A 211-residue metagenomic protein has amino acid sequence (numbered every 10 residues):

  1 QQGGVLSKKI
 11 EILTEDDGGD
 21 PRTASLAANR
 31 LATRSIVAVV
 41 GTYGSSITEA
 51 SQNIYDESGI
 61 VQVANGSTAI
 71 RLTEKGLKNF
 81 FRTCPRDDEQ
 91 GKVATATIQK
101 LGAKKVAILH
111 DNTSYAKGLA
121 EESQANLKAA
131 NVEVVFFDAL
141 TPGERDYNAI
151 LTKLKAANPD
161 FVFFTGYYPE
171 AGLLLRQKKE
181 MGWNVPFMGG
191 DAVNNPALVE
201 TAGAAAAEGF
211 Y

Functional and structural regions predicted by a protein language model:
Q1-I12, K128-V132: Signal peptide-proximal N-terminal region of secreted/periplasmic/extracellular or secretory-lumen proteins
E11, K104-A107, D160-F161: Residues that mark the start of a beta-strand
I12-T14, F136-F137: A structural preference for short, hydrophobic beta-strand core positions in alpha/beta folds
T14, G18-V37, A96-K100, R145-N158: Short, well-structured alpha-helical segments in soluble
R22, T33-D138, P186-Y211: Extracytoplasmic ligand/sensor domains, especially the bilobed periplasmic-binding protein
T23, A27, I47-A50, D146-I150 (+2 more regions): Short acidic active-site motifs
S45-D56, D146, P159-M181: Hydrophobic alpha-helical
V134-V135, I150-K153, A157, E170-F187 (+1 more regions): Internal alpha/beta domain cores that form substrate/cofactor-binding pockets in large enzymes and binding proteins
